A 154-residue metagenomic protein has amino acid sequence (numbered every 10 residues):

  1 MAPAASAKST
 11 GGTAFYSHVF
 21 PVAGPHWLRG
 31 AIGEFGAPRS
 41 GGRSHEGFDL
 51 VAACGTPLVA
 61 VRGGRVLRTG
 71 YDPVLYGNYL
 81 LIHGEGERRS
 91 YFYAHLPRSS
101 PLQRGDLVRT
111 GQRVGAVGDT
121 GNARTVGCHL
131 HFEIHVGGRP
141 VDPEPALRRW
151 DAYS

Functional and structural regions predicted by a protein language model:
A2-N78, E87, T110, D119 (+2 more regions): Surface-exposed, glycine-biased beta-strand/turn segments
Y16, Y93, G127-H129: Intrinsically disordered, low-complexity regions enriched for glutamine and histidine
R43, L81, F92: Conserved beta-strand segments that form the floor/walls of ligand-binding pockets within enzyme and binding domains
H45, G84, H95-L96, H129-H131: Histidine-centered active-site/metal-ligand motif
D49, L80-L81, R89, D106-S154: Conserved, short, structured surface segments that act as functional micro-motifs
V59, T69, G86-G111, G137: Short histidine-centered loop motifs in beta-beta connectors
V74, P101, N122: Conserved protein kinase catalytic core
